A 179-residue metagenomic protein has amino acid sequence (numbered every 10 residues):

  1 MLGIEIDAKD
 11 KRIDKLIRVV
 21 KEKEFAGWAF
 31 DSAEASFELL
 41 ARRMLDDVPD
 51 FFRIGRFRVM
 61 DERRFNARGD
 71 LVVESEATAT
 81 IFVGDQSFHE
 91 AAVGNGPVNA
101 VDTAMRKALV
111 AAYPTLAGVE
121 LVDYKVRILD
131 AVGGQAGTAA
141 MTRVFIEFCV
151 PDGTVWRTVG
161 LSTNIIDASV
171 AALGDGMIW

Functional and structural regions predicted by a protein language model:
M1-W179: Terminal or standalone catalytic/regulatory effector modules within metabolic enzymes and repeat proteins
